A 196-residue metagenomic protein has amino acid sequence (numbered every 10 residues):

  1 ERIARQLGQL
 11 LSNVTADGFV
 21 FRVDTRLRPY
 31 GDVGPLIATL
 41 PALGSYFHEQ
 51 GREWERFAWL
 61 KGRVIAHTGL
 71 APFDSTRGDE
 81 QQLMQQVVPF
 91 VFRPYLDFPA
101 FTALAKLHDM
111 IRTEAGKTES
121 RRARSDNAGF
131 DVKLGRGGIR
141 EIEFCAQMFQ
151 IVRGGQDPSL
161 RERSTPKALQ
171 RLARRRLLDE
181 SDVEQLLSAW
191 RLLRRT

Functional and structural regions predicted by a protein language model:
E1-R195: A nucleotide- and high-energy phosphate-metabolite-utilizing enzyme signature
